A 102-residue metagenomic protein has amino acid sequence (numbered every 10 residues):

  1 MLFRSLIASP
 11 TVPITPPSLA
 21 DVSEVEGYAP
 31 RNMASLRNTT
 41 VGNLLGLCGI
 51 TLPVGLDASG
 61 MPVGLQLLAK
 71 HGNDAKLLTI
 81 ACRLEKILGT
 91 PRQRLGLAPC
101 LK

Functional and structural regions predicted by a protein language model:
M1-L2: Short, small-residue-biased leader/transition segments that mark boundaries at the very start of proteins
S5: Conserved acidic residues
V12: Short glycine-/small-residue-rich Rossmann-like dinucleotide-binding loops
P16-L36: Short, surface-exposed loop/helix-turn segments at secondary-structure junctions that function as lids/hinges flanking
M33, L44-K102: Structural helix-boundary/capping segments
T39: Short glycine-/small-residue-rich flexible loop motifs, especially phosphate/cofactor-binding loops
